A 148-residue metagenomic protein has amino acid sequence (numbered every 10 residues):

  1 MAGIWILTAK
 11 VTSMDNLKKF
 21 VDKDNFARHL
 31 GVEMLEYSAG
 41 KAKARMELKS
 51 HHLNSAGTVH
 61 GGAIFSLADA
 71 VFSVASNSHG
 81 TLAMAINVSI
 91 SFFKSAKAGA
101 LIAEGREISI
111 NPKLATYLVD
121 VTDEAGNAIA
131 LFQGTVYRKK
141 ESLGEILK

Functional and structural regions predicted by a protein language model:
G3-K148: Terminal targeting signals and extreme-terminal segments of soluble enzymes
